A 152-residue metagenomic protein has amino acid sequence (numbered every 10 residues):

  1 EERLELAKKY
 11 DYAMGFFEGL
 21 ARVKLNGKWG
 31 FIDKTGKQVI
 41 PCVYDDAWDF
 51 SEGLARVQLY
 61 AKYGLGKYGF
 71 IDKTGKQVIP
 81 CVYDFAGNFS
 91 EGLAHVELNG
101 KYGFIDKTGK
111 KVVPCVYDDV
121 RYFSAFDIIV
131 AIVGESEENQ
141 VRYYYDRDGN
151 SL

Functional and structural regions predicted by a protein language model:
E1-L152: Residue-level detector of conserved, function-critical positions
